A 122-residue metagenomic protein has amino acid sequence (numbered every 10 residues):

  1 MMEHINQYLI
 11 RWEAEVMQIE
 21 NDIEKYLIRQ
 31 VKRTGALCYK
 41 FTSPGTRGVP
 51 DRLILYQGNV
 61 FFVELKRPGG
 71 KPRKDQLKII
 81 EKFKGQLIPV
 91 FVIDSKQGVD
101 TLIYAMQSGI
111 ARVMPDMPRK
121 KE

Functional and structural regions predicted by a protein language model:
M1-E122: Catalytic phosphate/metal-binding cores of nucleic-acid and nucleotide-processing enzymes, i.e., regions that mediate
